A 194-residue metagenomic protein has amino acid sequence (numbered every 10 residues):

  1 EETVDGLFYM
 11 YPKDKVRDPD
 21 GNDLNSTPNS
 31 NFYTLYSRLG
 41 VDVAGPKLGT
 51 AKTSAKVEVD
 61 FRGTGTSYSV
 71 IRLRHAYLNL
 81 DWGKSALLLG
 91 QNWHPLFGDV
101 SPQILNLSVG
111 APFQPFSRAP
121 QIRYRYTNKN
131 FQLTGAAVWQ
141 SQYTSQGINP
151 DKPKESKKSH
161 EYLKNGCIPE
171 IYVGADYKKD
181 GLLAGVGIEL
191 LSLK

Functional and structural regions predicted by a protein language model:
E1-D5, K15-T144, N165-Y172, D176-L183: Outer membrane beta-barrel
F8-P12: Acidic/histidine-rich helix-loop elements that form or flank divalent-metal/phosphate-binding sites at the catalytic
Q146-K194: Surface-exposed beta-loop-beta
